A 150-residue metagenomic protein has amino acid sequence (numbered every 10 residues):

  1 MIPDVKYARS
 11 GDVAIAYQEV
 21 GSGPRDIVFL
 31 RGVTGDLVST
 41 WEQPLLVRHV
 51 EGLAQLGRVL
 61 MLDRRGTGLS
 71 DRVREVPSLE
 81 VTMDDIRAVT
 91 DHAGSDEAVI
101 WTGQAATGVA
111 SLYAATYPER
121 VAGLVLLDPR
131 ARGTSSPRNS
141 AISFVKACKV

Functional and structural regions predicted by a protein language model:
M1-K6: Short, hydrophobic/aromatic-rich segments at coil-to-beta transitions
Y7-D71: Conserved HGGG/HGGXW glycine-rich cap/lid loop of the alpha/beta-hydrolase fold
T40-E42, V73, S135-S140: Short aromatic-enriched loop/helix-cap "lid" or pocket-rim segments at secondary-structure transitions that line
R58, E97-V99, V121-G123: Structural signature of beta-strand start/N-cap positions in the alpha/beta core of ABC transporter nucleotide-binding
E80-A98: Conserved acidic catalytic loop of the alpha/beta-hydrolase fold
T82, I100-G103, L127: Short beta-strand immediately N-terminal to the catalytic nucleophile in serine-hydrolase-like folds
T102-A110: Gly/Ala-rich beta-loop-alpha elbow adjacent to hydrolase catalytic centers
S111, A115-T116, R120-V150: Flexible "cap/lid" loop of the alpha/beta hydrolase fold
